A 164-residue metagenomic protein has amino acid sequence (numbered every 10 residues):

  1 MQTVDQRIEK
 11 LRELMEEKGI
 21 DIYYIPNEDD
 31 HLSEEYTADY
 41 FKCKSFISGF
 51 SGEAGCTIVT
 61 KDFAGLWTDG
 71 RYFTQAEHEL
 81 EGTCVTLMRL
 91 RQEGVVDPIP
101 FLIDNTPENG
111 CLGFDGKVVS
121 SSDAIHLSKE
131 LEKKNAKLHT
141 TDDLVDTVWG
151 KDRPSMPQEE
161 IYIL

Functional and structural regions predicted by a protein language model:
Q2-P107, C111, D115, V119-L164: N-terminal accessory/capping or targeting/presequence segment of soluble
